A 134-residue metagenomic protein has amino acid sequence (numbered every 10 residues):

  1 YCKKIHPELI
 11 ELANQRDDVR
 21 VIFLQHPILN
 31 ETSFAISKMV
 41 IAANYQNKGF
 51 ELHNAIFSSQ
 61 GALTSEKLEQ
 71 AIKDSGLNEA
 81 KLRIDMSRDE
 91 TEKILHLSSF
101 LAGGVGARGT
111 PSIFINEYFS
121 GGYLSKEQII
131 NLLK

Functional and structural regions predicted by a protein language model:
Y1-A13, Q70-K134: C-terminal cap of thioredoxin/glutaredoxin-like
K3-K73: Structural alpha/beta surface segment adjacent to cysteine/selenocysteine redox centers across thiol/disulfide enzymes
